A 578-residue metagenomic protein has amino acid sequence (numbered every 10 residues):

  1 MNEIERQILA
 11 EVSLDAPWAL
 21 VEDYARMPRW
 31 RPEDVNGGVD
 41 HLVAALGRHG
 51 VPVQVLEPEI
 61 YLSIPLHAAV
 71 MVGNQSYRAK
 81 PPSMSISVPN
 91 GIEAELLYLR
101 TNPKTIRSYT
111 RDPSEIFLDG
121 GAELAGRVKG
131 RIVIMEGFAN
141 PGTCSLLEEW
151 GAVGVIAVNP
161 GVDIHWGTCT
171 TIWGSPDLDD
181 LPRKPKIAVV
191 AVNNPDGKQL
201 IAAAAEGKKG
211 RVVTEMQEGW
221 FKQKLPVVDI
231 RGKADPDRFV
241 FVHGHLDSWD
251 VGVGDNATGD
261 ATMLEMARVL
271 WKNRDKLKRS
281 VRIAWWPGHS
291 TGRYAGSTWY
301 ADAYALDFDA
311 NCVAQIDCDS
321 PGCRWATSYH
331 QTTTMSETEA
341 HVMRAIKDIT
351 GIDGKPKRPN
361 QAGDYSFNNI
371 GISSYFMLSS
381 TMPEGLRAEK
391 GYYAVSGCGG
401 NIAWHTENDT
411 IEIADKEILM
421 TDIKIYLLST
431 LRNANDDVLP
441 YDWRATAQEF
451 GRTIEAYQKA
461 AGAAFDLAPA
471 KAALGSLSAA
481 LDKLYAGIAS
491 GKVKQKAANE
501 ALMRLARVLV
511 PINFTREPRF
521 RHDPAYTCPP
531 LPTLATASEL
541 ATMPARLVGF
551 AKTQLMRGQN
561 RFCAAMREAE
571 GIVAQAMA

Functional and structural regions predicted by a protein language model:
N2-D15, A19-R127: Noncatalytic luminal/extracellular "stalk/propeptide" segments of secretory-pathway proteins
E5-E11, A25-D34, S83, G130-F138 (+7 more regions): Second-shell loop/turn segments in exported
V12, V189, G197, D235 (+3 more regions): Metal-dependent peptidase/peptidase-like ectodomains
S83-P182, K186, D353: Extracellular/luminal Protease-associated
S87-F117, S175-G254, L264-D275, S280: Soluble metallo-hydrolase cores and metallopeptidase-like ectodomains found primarily in the secretory/periplasmic
G142, K222-L225, S248-E337, Y441-R444: Acidic/histidine-rich catalytic neighborhood of metal-dependent amide-processing enzymes
R282, E384-E449, E539-A578: His/Asp/Glu-rich mid-to-C-terminal helical/loop segments that flank catalytic regions of hydrolases
W443, F450-A578: Mature extracytoplasmic or organellar-lumen-exposed domains after removal of signal/transit peptides
